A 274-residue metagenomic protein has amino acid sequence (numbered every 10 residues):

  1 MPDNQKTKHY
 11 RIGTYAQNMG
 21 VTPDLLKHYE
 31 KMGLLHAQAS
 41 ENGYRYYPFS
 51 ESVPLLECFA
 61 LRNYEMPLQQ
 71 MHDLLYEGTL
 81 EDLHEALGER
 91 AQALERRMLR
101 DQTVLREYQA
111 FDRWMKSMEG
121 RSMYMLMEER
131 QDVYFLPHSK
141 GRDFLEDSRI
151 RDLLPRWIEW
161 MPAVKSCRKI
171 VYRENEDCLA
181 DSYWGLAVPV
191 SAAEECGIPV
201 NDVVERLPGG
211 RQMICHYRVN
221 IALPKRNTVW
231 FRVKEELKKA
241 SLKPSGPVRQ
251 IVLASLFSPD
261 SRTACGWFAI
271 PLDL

Functional and structural regions predicted by a protein language model:
M1-Y64, A240-S245: Basic helix-turn-helix/winged-helix DNA-binding cores and closely related short helical interaction motifs
A16-A37, T79-A93, L153-R168: An N-terminal domain-start capping segment
Q38-E41, R62-H72, D260-L274: Histidine- and aromatic-rich ligand-binding microenvironments
S40, F59, H72-M125: Short, charged amphipathic alpha-helical surface segments
Y44, Y76, V252: Positions that flank functional sites
P48-F49, L80, L256: Short Asp/Glu-rich motifs
E85, Q92, Y108-L274: A solvent-exposed interaction/effector surface
